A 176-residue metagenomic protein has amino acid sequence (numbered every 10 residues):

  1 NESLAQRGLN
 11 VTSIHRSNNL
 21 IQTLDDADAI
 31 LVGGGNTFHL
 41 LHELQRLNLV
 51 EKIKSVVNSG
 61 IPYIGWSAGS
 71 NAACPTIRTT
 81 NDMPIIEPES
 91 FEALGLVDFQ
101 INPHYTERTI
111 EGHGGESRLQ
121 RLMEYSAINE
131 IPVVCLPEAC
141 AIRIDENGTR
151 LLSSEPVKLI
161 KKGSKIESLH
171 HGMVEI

Functional and structural regions predicted by a protein language model:
N1-G33, G172, I176: N-terminal beta1-alpha1 cap of cysteine-dependent amidohydrolase-like domains
T12-H15, V32, I64-W66, V134-L136: General beta-strand structural signal in soluble alpha/beta enzymes
D25-D26, S59, L96: Alpha-helix C-terminal capping/helix-to-coil transition sites in glycosyltransferase folds
L31-G34, V57-T76: Catalytic nucleophile loop
T37-L47, E111-G112: Glycine/threonine-rich flexible loop motifs
F38, S70-A73, A141-R143: Short, active-site-adjacent cap segments at secondary-structure transitions
L47-G60: Catalytic-core regions built around general acid/base machinery
T79, M83-I176: C-terminal and late-domain segments of enzyme folds
